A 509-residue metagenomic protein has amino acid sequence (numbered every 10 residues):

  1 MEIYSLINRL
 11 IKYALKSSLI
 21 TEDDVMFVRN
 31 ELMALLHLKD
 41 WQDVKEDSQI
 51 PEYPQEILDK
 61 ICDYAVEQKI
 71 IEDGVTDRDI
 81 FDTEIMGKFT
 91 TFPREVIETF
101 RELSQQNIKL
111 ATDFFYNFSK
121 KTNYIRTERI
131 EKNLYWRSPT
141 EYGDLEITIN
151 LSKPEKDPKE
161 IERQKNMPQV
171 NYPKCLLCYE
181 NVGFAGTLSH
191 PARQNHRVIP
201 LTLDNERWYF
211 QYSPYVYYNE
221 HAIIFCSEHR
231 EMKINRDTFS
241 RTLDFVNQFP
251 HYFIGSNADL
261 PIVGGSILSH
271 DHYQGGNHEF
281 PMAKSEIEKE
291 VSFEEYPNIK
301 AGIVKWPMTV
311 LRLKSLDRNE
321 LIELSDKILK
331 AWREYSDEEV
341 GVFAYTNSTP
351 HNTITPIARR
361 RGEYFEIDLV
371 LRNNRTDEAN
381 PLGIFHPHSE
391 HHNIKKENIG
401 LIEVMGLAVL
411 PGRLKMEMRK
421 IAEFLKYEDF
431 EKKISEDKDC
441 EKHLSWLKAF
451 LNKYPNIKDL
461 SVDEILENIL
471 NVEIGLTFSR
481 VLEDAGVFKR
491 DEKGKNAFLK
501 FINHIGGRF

Functional and structural regions predicted by a protein language model:
M1-E231, K305-P307, L321-S325, A331-L407 (+1 more regions): Active-site microenvironments that recognize anionic phosphate/pyrophosphate groups
H196-I199, S227-I254: Helical scaffold of the NTase/Pol beta-like nucleotidyltransferase catalytic core
F210, I254, D271-Y273: Hydrophobic faces of well-ordered beta-strands that scaffold small-molecule active sites in alpha/beta enzyme cores
E220-C226, G264-F280, D368: Histidine-centered divalent-metal-coordination microenvironment in nucleic-acid enzymes
D237, V246-S266, G275-S336: Catalytic or ion-translocation cores adjacent to nucleophile or general acid/base/metal-coordination motifs in diverse
P261-S269, T346-T353: Beta-rich nucleic-acid/ligand-interaction surfaces
